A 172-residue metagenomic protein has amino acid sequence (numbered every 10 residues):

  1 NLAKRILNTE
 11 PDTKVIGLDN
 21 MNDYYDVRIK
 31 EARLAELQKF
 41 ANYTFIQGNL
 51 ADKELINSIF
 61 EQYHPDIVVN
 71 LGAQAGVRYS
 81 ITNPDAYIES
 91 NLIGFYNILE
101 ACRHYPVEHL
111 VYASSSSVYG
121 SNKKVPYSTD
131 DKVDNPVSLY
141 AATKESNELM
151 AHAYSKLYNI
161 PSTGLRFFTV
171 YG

Functional and structural regions predicted by a protein language model:
N1-V170: N-terminal Rossmann-like NAD(P)+-binding domain of SDR-like oxidoreductases, especially those catalyzing
